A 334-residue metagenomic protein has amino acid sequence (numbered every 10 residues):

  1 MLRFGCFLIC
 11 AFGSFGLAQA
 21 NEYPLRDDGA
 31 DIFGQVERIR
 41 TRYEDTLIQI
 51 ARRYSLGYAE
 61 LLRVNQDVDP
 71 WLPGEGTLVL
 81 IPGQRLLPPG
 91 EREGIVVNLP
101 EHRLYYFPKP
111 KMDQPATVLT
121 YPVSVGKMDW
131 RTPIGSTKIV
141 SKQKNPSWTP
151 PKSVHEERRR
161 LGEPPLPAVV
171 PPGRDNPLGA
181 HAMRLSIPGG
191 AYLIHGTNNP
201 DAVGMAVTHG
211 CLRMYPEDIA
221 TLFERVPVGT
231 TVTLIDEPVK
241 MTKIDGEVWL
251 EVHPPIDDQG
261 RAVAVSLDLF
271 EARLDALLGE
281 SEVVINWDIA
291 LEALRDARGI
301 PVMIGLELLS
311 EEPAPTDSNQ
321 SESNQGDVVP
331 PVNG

Functional and structural regions predicted by a protein language model:
G5-S14: Bacterial N-terminal signal peptides
F15-E22: Sec/Tat signal peptide C-region and signal peptidase I cleavage site
E22-S55: Primarily a LysM-type cell-wall glycan-binding module
R42-L72, A116-T117: LysM (lysin motif) carbohydrate-binding repeats in extracellular/periplasmic proteins that recognize
E44, G74-V79, G229-V232: Loop/turn positions that initiate beta-strands
G57-A59, G74-P146, H253-D257, A272-G334: Cell wall/extracellular polymer interaction/catalysis modules
R63-D67, P89, P216-T221: Short alpha-helix capping/helix-loop boundary micro-motifs
H155-G334: Exported/periplasmic cell-wall-interacting domains
